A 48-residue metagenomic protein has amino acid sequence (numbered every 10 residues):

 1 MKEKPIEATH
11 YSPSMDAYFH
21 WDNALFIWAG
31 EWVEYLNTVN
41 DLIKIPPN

Functional and structural regions predicted by a protein language model:
M1-N48: Structural boundary micro-motifs
